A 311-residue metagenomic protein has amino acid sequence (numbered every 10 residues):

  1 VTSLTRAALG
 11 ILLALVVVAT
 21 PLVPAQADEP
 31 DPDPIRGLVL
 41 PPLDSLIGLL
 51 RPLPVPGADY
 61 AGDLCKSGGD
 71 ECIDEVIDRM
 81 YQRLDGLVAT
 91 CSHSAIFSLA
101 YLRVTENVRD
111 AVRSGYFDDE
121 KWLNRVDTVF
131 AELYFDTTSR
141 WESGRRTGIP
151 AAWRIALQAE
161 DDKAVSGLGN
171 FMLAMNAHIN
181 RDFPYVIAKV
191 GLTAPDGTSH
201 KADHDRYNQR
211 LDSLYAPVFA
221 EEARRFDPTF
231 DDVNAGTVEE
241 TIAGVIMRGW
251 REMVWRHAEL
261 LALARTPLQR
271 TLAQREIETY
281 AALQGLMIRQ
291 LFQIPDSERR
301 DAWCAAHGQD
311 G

Functional and structural regions predicted by a protein language model:
V1-L4: N-terminal secretory signal peptides that target proteins for export/translocation
A8-T20: Bacterial N-terminal signal peptides
L22-D28: Sec-dependent signal peptide cleavage junction
D28-S45, L49-P52, T237-G311: A cross-kingdom marker for long, charged
P30-R125, E132, T137: Leu/Val/Ala/Ile-rich N-terminal alpha-helices, chiefly Sec-type signal peptides and the beginnings
L102-P217: Internal, hydrophobic cores of structured domains that mediate oligomerization or house catalytic pockets within large
N208, D212-W255: Glycine-rich, aromatic-bearing surface loops/beta-hairpins
